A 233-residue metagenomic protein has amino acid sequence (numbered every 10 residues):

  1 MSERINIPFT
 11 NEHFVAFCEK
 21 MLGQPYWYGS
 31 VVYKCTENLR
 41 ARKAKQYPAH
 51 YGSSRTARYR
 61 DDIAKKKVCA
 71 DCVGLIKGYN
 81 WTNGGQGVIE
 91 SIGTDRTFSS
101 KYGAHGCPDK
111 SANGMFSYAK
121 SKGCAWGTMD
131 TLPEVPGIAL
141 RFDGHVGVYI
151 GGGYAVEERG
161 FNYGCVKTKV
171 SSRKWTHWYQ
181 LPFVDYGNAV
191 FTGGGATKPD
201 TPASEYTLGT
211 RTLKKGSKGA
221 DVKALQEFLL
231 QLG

Functional and structural regions predicted by a protein language model:
M1-E90, D143-H145, V156-E158, N188 (+2 more regions): N-terminal capping segments
S2-V15, D62-K66, A70, K77 (+1 more regions): ...with weaker cross-activation on analogous glycine-rich loops/strands in unrelated enzymes
S172-A203: Low-complexity, Gly/Ser/Thr/Pro-rich intrinsically disordered linker/tail segments
K214-G233: A short amphipathic alpha-helical interaction element
